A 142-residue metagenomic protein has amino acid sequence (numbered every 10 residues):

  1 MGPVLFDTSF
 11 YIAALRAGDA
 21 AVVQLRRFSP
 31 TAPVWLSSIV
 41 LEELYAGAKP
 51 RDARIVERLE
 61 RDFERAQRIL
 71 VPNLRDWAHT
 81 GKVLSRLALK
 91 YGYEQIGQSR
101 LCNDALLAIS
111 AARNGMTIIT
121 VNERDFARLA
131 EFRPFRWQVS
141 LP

Functional and structural regions predicted by a protein language model:
M1, A108-P142: Acidic, PIN/NYN-like endoribonuclease modules and their adjacent C-terminal/linker elements
M1-L36, V40, A46-E64: Short, well-structured N-terminal submotif of metal-dependent ribonuclease cores
P3, P33, I69, T117-I118: A residue-level structural signature of the nucleotidyltransferase/glycosyltransferase Rossmann-like core
D7-T8, L44, T80, A111 (+1 more regions): Generic structural signal for small/hydrophobic residues in well-ordered secondary structure, especially within
T8, L101-A105, E123: Conserved glycosyltransferase catalytic-site signature
E42-E43, R75-H79, P142: A short acidic, often aromatic-flanked loop/helix-cap motif at beta-alpha or helix-coil junctions that lines enzyme
R51-I55, L87-A88, R136-V139: Short, hinge-like loop/turn segments at secondary-structure boundaries
I69-T117: Active-site neighborhoods of divalent-metal-dependent phosphate/nucleic-acid chemistry enzymes
